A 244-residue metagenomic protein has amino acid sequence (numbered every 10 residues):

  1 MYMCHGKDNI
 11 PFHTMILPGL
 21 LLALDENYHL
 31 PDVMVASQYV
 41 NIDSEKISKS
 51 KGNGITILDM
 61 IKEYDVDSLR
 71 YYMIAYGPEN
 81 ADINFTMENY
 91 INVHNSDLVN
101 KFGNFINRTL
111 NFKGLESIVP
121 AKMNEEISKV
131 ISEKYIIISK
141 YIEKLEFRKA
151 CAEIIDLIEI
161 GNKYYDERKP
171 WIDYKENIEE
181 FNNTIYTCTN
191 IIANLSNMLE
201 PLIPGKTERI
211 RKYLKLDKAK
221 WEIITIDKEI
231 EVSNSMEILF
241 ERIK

Functional and structural regions predicted by a protein language model:
M1-H5, N84-I91, S139, N177-I178: Glycine- and acidic
M1-K7, L24-D32: NTP-dependent nucleotidyl-transfer catalytic core
H13, F102, I154, P204: Residue-level signal for inorganic ion chemistry
T14-L24: Short active-site loop/helix that positions an aromatic residue
D32-A36, R211-Y213: Beta-strand segments within the central parallel beta-sheet cores of soluble alpha/beta enzyme folds
Q38-E125, D217-L239, I243: Catalytic adenosine-cofactor/nucleotide-binding cores of aminoacyl-tRNA synthetases and other
I83, I155-K244: Basic, alpha-helical terminal appendages of large translation-related enzymes
I106-I138, I158, N162-N177: Conserved, charged catalytic cores of large soluble enzymes
